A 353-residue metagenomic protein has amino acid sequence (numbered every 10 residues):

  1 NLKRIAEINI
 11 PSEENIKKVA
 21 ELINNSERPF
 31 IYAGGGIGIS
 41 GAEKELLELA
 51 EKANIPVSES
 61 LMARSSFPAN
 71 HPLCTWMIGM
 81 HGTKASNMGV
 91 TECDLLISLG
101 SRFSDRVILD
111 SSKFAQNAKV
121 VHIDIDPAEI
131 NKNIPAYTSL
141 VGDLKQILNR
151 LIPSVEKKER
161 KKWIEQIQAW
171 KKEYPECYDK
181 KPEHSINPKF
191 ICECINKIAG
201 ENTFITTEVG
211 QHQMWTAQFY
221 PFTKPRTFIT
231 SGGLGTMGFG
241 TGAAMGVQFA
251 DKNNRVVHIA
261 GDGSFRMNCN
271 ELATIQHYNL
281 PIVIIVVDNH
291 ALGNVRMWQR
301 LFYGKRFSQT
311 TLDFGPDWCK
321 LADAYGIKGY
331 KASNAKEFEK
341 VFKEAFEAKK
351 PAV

Functional and structural regions predicted by a protein language model:
N1-A6, P68-A69, Q168-D179, R226-T227 (+2 more regions): Gly-rich Lys/Arg/Thr-decorated short loops/hinges at beta-loop-alpha junctions or inter-strand turns that position
N1-N25, E176-Y178: Conformationally flexible catalytic loops at phosphate/diphosphate-handling active centers
N15-P29, L49, V90-E92, C194-T203 (+2 more regions): Glycine-rich phosphate/diphosphate-binding loops that line cofactor/substrate pockets in enzymes
E27-S40, A50, P182: Glycine-rich phosphate/diphosphate-binding loops and the adjacent beta-loop-alpha structural elements that coordinate
N54-L61, V121-D124, I282-D288: Short internal beta-strands
A63-Q166, G315, F342-A345: Glycine-rich, acidic loop regions that bind phosphate or pyrophosphate groups
M80, N87, E92, N131-N133 (+3 more regions): Thiamine diphosphate
Q168-Q248: Active-site diphosphate/adenylate-binding microenvironment
